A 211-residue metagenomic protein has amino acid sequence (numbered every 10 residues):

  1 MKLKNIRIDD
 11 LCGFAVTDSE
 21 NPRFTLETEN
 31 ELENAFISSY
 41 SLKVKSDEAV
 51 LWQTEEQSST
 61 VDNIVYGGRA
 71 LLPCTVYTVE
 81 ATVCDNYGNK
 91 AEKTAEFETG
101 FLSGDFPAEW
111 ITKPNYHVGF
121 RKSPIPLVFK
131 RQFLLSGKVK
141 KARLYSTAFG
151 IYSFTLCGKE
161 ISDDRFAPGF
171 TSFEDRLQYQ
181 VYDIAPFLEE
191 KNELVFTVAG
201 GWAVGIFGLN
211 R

Functional and structural regions predicted by a protein language model:
M1-L32, E96-S103: Pro/Thr/Ser/Gly-rich low-complexity, intrinsically disordered linker/stalk tracts
K4-R7, A15, P22, L127-R131 (+1 more regions): Mature N-terminal segment immediately following signal peptide/propeptide cleavage in secreted/periplasmic
N5, N21-R23, I37-S41, K141 (+1 more regions): Exposed beta-strand and adjacent loop surfaces of beta-rich binding modules that mediate intermolecular recognition
F14-T17, L72, F120-K122: Short, solvent-exposed beta-strand/turn "edge" segments of beta-rich domains on protein surfaces
L26, Q57-I64, V76-E80, D85-Y87 (+2 more regions): Accessory beta-strand-rich segments of carbohydrate-active enzymes
T28, A35-V76, T82, N86-A91 (+1 more regions): Recognizes extended acidic, P/S/T-rich segments that occur within or adjacent to Ig-like beta-sandwich modules
E98-K122: Low-complexity, Pro/Ser/Thr- and charge-rich linker/hinge segments at domain boundaries
R121-P124, E174-R176: Surface-exposed acidic, glycine/proline-enriched linker/cap segments that occur as 15-30-residue helix-coil
